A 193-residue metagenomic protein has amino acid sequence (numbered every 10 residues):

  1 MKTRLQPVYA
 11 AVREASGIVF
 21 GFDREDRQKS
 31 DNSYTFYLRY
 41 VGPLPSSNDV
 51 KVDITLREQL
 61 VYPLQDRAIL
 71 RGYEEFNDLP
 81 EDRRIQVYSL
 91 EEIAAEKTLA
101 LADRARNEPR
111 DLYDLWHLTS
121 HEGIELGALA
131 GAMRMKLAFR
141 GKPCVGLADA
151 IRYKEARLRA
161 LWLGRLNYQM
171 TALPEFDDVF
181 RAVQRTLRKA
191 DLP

Functional and structural regions predicted by a protein language model:
M1-P193: Structured mid-to-C-terminal alpha-helical surface segments
